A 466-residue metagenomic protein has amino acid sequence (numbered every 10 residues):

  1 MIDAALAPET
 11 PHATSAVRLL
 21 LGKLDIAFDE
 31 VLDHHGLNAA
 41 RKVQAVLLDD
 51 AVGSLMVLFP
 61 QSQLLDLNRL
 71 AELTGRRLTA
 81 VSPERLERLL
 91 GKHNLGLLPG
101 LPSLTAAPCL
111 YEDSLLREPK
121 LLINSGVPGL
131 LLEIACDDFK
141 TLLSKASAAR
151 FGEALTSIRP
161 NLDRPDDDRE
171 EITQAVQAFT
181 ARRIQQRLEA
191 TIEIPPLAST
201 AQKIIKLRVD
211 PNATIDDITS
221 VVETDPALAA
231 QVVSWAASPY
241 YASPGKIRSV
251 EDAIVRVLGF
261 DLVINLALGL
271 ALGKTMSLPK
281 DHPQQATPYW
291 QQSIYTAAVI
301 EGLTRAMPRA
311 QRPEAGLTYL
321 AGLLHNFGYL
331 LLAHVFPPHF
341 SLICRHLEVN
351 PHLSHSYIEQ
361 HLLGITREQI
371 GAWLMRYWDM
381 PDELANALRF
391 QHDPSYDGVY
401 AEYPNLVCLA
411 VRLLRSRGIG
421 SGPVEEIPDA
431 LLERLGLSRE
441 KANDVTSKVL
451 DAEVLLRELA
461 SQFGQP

Functional and structural regions predicted by a protein language model:
M1, R412, E425, L431-P466: Terminal helices and disordered tails flanking the catalytic cores of nucleotide-processing hydrolases
M1-Q174: Extended, low-hydrophobicity, polar/charged segments
I2, L20, L155-C344, P351-D429 (+1 more regions): Conserved alpha-helical "signature site" that marks functionally important helical segments or helix/loop junctions
K23, E72-L73, K145, G269 (+3 more regions): Residues at alpha-helix termini
E30-A40, T219-V222, D429-L432: Short secondary-structure junction/hinge motifs that connect adjacent elements
D33-H34, E84, L388, G420 (+1 more regions): Residue-level "edge-of-site" marker
D66, M380-D382, S438: Helix N-cap / loop-to-helix initiation motif
